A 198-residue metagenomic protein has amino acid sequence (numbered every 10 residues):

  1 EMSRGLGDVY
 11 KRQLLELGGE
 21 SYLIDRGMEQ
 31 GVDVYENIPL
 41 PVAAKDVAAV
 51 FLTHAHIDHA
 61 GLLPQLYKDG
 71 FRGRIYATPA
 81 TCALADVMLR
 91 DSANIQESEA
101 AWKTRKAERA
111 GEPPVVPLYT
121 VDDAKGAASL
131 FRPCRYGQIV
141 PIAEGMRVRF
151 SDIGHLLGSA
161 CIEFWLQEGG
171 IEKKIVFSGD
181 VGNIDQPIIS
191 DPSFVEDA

Functional and structural regions predicted by a protein language model:
E1-Y10: Single conserved hydrophobic/aromatic residue that forms the stacking wall/gate of nucleotide- or nucleobase-binding
K11-F51, H56, A60, L66-A198: His/Asp/Glu-rich metal-coordinating catalytic cores of metallo-dependent phosphodiesterases/hydrolases acting on
